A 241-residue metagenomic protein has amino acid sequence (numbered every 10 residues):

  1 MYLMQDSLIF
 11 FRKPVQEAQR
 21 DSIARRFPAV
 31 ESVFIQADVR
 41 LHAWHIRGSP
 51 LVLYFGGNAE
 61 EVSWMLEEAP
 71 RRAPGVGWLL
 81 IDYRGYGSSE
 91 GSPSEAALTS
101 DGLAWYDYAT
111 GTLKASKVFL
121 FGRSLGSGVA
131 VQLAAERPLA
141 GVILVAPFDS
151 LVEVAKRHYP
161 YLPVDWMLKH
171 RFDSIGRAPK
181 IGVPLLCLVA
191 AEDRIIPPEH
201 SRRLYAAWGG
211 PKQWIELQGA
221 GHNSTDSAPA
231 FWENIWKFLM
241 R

Functional and structural regions predicted by a protein language model:
M1-F34: An N-terminal hydrophobic leader/cap segment in hydrolases
Q36-A109, G128, A134: Membrane-embedded segments
E67-E68, S174, V183, P197-A206: Short alpha-helix in the alpha/beta-hydrolase fold that links the catalytic acid
L113-S124: Alpha/beta-hydrolase fold nucleophile elbow
L139, I143-E153, H170-S174, A220: Active-site nucleophile loop of the alpha/beta-hydrolase fold
I181-G182, C187-D193: Short beta-strand/loop motif that positions the catalytic acidic residue of the alpha/beta-hydrolase fold
A191-I196, H222-N223: Acidic catalytic loop of the alpha/beta-hydrolase fold
A220-A230: Catalytic histidine-centered segment of alpha/beta-hydrolase-like enzymes
